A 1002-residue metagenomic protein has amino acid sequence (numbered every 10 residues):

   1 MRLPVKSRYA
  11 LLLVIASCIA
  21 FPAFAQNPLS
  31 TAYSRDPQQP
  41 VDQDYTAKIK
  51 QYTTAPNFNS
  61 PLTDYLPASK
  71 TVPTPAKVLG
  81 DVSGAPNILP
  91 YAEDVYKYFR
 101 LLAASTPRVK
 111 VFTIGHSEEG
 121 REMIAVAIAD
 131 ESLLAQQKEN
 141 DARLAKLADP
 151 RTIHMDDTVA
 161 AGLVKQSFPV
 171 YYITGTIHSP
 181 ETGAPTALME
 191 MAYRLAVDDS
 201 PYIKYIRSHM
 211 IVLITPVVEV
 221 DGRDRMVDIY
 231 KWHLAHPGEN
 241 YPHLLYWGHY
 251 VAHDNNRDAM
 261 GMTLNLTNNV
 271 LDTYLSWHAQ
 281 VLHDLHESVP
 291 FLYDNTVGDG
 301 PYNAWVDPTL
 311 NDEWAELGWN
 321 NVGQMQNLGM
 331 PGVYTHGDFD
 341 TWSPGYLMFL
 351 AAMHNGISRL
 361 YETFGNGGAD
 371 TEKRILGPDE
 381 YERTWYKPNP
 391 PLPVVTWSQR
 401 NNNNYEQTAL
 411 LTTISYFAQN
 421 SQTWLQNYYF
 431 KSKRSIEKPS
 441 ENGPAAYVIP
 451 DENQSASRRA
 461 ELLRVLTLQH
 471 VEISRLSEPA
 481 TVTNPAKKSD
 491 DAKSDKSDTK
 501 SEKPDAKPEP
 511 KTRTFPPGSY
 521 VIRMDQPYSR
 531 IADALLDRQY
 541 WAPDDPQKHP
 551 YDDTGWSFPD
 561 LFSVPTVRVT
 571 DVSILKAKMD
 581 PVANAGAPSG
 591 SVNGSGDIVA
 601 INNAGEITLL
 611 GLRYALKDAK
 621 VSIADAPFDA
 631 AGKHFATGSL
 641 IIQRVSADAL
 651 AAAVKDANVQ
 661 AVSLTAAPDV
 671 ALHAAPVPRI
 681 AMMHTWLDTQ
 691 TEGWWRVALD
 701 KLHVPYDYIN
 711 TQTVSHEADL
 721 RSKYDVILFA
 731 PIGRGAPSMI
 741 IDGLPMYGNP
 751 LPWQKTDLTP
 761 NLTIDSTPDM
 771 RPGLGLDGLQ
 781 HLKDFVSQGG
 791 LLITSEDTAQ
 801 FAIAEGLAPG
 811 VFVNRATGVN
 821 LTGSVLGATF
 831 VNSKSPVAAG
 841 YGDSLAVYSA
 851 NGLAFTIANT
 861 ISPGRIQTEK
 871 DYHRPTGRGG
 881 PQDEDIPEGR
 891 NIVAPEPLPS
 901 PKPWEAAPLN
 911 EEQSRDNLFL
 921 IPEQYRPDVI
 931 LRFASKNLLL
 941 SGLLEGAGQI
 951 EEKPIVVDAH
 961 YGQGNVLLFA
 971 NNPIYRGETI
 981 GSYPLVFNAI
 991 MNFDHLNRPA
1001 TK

Functional and structural regions predicted by a protein language model:
M1-L12: Bacterial N-terminal signal peptides that target proteins for export
A10-P22: Bacterial N-terminal signal peptides
Q26-I211, V251, R257, T263 (+5 more regions): Intrinsic-disorder/low-complexity accessory segments
V212-L264: Mobile, glycine- and charge-enriched loop segments and immediately flanking short secondary-structure elements within
V217-V220, Y230, L285-L292, T798: Short, solvent-exposed turn/loop segments enriched in Gly/Ser/Thr/Pro and often Arg
